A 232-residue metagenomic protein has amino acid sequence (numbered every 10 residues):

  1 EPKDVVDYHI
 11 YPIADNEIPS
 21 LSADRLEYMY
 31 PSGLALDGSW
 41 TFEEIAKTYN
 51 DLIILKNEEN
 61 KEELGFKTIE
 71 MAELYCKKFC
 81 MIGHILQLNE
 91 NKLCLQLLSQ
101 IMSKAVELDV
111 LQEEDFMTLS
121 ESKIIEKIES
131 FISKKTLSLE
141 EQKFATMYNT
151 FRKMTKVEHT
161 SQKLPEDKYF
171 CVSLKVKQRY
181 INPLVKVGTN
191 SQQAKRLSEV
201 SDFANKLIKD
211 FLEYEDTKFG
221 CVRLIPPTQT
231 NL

Functional and structural regions predicted by a protein language model:
E1-L232: Histidine-centered, transition-metal-coordinating active-site segments
